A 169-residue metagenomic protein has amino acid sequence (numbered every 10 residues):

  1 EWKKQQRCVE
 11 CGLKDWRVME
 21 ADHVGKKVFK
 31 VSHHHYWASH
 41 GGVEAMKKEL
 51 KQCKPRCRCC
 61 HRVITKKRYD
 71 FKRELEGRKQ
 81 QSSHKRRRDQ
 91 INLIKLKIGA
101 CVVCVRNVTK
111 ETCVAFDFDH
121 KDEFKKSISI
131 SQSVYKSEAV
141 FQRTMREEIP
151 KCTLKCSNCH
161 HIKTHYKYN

Functional and structural regions predicted by a protein language model:
E1-N169: Extended, non-core accessory segments
